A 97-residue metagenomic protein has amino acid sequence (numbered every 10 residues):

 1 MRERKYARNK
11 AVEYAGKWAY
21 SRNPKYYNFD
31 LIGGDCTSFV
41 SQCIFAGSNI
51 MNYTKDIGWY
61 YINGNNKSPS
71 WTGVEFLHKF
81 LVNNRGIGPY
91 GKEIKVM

Functional and structural regions predicted by a protein language model:
M1-T72: N-terminal capping segments
Y61-M97: ...with weaker cross-activation on analogous glycine-rich loops/strands in unrelated enzymes
